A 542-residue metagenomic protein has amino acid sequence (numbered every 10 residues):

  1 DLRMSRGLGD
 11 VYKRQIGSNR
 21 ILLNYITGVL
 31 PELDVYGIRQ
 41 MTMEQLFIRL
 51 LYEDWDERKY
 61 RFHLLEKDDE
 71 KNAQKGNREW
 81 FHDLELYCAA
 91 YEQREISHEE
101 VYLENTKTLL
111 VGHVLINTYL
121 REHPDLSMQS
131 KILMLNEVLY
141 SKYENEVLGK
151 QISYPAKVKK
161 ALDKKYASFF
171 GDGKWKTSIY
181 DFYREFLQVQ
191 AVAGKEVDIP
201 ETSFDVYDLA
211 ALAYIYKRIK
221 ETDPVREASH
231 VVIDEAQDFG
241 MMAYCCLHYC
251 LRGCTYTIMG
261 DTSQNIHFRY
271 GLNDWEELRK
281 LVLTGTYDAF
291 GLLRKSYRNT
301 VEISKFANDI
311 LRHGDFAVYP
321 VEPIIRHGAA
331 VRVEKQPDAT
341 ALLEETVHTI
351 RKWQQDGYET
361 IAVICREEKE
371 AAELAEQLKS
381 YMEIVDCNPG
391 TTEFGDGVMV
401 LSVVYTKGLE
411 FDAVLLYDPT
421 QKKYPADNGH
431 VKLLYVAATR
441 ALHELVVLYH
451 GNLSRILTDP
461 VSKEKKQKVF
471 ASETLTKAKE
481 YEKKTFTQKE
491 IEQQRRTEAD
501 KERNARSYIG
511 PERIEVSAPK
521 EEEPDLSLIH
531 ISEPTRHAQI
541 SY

Functional and structural regions predicted by a protein language model:
L2-Y12, I529-Y542: Single conserved hydrophobic/aromatic residue that forms the stacking wall/gate of nucleotide- or nucleobase-binding
G9, R20-G28, E32-Y36, M41-L46 (+6 more regions): Conserved helicase motor core of SF1/SF2 NTP-dependent helicases
D10-V232, Q237-C246, C254, N273 (+1 more regions): Alpha-helical nucleic-acid-binding subdomain of P-loop helicases immediately C-terminal to the Walker A/P-loop
Q15, E334, E359-I361, K520-I529: Intrinsically disordered low-complexity regions specifically enriched for long asparagine
Q93, F316, H537-I540: Charged, solvent-exposed alpha-helical segments that act as regulatory interaction surfaces
K479-L528, S532: Intrinsically disordered, low-complexity N-terminal extensions of nucleic-acid-metabolism proteins
